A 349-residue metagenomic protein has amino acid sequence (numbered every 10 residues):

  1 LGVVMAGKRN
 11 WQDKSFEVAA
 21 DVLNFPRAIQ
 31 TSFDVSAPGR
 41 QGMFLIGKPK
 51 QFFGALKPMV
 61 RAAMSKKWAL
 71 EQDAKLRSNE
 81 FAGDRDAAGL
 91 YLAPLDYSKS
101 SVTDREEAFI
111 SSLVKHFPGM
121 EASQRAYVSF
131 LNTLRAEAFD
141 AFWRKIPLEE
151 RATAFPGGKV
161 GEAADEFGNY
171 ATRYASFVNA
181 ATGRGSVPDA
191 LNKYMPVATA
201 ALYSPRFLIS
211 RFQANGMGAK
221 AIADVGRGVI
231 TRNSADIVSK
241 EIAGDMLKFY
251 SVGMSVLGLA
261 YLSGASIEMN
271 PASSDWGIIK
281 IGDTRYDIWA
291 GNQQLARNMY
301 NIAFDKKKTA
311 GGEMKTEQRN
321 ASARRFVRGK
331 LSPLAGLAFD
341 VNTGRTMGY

Functional and structural regions predicted by a protein language model:
G2-Y349: Amphipathic interfacial helices
